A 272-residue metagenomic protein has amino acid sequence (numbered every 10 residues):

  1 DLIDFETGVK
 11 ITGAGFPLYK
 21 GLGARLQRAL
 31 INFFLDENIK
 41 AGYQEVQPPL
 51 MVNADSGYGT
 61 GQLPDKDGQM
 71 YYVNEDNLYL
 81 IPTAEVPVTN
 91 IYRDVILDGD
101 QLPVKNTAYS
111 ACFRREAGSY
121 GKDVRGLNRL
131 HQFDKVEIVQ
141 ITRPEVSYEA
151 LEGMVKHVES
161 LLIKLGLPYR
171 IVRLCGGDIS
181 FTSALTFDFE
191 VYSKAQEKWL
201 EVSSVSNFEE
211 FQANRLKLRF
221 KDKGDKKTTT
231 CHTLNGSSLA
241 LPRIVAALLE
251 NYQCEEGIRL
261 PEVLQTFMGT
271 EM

Functional and structural regions predicted by a protein language model:
D1-M272: TRNA-recognition modules of translation machinery and tRNA-sensing kinases, especially anticodon-binding
